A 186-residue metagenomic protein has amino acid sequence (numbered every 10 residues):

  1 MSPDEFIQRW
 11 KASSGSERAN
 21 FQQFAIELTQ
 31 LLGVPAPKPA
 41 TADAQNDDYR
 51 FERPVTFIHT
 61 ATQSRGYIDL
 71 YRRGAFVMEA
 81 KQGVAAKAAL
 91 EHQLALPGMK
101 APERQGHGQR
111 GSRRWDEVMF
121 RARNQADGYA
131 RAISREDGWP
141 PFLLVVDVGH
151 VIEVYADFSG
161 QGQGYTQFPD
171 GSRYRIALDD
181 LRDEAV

Functional and structural regions predicted by a protein language model:
M1-F142, V151, S159-Q161: A short, conserved, highly charged catalytic patch centered on acidic carboxylates
S134, P140, G149-V186: Domain-level recognition of nuclease-like catalytic cores that cleave nucleotide substrates
